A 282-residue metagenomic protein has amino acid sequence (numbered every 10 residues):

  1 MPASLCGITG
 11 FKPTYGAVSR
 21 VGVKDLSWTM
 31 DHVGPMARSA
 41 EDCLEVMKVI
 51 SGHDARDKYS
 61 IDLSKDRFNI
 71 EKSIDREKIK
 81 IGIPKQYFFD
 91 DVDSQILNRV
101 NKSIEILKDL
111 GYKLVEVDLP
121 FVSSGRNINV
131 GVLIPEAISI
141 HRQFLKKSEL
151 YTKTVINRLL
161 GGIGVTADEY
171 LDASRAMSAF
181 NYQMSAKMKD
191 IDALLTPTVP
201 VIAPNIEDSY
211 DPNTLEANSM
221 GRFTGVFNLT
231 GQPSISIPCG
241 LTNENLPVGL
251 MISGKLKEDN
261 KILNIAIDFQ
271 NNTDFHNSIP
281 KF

Functional and structural regions predicted by a protein language model:
M1, V92-D93, R126, P204-E207 (+1 more regions): Short glycine-/acidic-enriched loop or helix-start segments at secondary-structure transitions that form or flank
M1-F89, N101-L110, L171, R175 (+3 more regions): Structural helix-boundary/capping segments
G34, D192-L194: Short, Asp-centered acidic motifs that coordinate Mg2+ and/or phosphate in catalytic or ligand-binding sites
K58-K65, I79-K80, P84-Q86, V117-V130 (+1 more regions): Flexible, acidic loop-helix segments that line cofactor/substrate-binding pockets
Y59-L63, N127-I128, L133, L171-D172 (+1 more regions): Short, surface-exposed loop/helix-turn segments at secondary-structure junctions that function as lids/hinges flanking
R67, V92-D118, H141-K146, Y170 (+1 more regions): Acyltransferase
S73-G82, G131-N181, S185, P197 (+1 more regions): Short helix-loop capping/hinge segments that flank enzyme active sites or metal/cofactor-binding pockets
Y87, V199-I202: Short glycine-rich anion-binding loops that position phosphate/pyrophosphate groups of nucleotides and phosphorylated
